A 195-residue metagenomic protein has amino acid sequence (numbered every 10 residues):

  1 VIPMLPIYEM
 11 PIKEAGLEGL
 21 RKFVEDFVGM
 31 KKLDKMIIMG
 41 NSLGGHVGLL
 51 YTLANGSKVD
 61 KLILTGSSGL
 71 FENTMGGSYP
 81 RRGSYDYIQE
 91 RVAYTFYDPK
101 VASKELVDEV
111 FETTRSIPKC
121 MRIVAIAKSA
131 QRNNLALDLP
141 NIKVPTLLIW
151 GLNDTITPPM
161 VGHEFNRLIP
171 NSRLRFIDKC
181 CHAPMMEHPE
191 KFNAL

Functional and structural regions predicted by a protein language model:
V1-M39, A194: Active-site loop/oxyanion-hole signature of alpha/beta-hydrolase fold enzymes
K13, H46-E90: Flexible "cap/lid" loop of the alpha/beta hydrolase fold
I37, D60-I63, P140: Residue in the alpha/beta-hydrolase core beta-strand immediately N-terminal to the catalytic nucleophile
G40, G44-G45: Catalytic nucleophile loop
R82-K143: Conserved alpha/beta-hydrolase catalytic His-Asp/Glu region
I142, L148-W150, D154: Short beta-strand/loop motif that positions the catalytic acidic residue of the alpha/beta-hydrolase fold
P158-A183: Catalytic histidine neighborhood in serine/cysteine hydrolases with alpha/beta-hydrolase-type architecture
C180-N193: Catalytic histidine-centered segment of alpha/beta-hydrolase-like enzymes
